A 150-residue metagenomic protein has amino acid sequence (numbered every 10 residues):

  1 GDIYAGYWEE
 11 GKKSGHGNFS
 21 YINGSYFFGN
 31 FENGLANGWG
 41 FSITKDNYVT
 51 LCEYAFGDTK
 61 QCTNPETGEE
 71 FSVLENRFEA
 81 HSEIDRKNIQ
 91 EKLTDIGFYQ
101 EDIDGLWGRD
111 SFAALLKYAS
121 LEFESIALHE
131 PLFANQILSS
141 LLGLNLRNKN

Functional and structural regions predicted by a protein language model:
I3, K13-G15, S72-V73, H129: N-terminal start-of-chain detector that recognizes signal peptides and the immediate post-cleavage beginning
I3-S14, Y26-N37, V49-P65: Conserved anchor residues at repeat-unit boundaries in beta-strand-based tandem repeats, strongest for the MORN repeat
F28, K45-N150: Cell-envelope/ECM-targeting effectors and their regulatory/trafficking segments
